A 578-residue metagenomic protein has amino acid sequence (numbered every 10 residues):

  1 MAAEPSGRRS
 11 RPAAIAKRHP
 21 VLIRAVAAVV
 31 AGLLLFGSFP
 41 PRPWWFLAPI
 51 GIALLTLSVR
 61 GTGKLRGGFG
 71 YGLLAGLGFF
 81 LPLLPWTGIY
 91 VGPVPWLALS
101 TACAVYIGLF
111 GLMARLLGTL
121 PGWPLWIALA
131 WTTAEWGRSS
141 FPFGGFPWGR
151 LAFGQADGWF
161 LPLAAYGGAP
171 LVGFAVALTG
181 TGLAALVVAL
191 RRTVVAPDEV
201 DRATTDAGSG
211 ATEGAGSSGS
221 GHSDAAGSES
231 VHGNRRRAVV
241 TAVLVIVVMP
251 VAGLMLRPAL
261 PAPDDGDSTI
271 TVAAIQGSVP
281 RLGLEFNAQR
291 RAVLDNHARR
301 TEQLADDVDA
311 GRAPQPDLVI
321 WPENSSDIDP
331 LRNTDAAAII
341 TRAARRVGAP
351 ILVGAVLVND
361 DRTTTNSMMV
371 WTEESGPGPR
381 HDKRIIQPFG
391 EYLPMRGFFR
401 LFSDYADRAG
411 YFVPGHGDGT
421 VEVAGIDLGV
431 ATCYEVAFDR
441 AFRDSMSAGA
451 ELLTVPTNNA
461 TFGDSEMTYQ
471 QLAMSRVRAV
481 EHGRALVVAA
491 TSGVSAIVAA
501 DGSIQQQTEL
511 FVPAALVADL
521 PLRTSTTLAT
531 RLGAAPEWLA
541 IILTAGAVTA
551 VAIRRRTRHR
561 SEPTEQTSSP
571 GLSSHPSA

Functional and structural regions predicted by a protein language model:
A2-D201, D206, D224, V231-P258 (+6 more regions): Membrane-embedded alpha-helical bundles of multi-pass enzymes that act on lipidic or dolichyl-linked glycan substrates
P5-R8, V245-D307, G311, A460-Q471 (+3 more regions): Non-cytosolic juxtamembrane linkers/loops that tether extracellular or periplasmic domains to nearby transmembrane
F39-L54, F79-L84, Q276-G277, A313-I328 (+2 more regions): Short, conserved active-site loops that position catalytic residues or coordinate cofactors/metal ions across diverse
T87-V94, S140-A169, R345, S367-D439 (+1 more regions): Active-site catalytic loop in hydrolytic enzyme cores
Y90, A128-L129, L318, S326 (+4 more regions): CN hydrolase (nitrilase-like) catalytic-core segments centered on the catalytic cysteine and neighboring Lys/Glu
T204-S228, P563: Compositionally biased, intrinsically disordered low-complexity segments enriched for polar/charged residues
L256-F389, T420-A424, V430, Y434-V436 (+1 more regions): Soluble catalytic regions of membrane-associated enzymes that act on cell-envelope and secretory-pathway components
S561-A578: Cytoplasmic C-terminal tails of single-pass
